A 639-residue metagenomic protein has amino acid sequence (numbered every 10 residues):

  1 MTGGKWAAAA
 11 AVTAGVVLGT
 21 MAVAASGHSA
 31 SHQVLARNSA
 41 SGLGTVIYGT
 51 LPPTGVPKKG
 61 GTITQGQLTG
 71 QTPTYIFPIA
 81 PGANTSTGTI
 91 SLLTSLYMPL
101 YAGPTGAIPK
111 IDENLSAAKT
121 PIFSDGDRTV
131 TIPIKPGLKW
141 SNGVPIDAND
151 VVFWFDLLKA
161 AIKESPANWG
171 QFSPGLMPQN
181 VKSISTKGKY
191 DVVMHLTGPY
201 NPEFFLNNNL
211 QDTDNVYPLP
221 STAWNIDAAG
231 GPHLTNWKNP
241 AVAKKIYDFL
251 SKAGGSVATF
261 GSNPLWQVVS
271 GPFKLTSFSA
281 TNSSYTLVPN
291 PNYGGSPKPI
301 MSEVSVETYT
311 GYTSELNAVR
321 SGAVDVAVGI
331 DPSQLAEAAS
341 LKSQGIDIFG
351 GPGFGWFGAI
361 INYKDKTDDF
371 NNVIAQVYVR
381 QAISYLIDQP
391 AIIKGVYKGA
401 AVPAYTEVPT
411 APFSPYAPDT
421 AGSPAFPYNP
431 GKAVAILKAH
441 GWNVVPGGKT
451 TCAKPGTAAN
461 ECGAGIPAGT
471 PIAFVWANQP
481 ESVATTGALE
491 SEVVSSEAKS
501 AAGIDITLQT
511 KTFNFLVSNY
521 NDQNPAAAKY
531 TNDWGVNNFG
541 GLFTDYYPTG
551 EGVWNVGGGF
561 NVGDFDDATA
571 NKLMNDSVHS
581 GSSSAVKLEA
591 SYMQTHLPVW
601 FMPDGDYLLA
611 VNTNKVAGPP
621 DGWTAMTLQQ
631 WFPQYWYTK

Functional and structural regions predicted by a protein language model:
N38, V611-K639: Long beta-strand-rich cores associated with HINT superfamily self-processing modules
G44-I47, G61-D125, V268: N-terminal lobe/hinge region of extracytoplasmic solute-binding protein
Q65, G143, V319, V324-V328 (+4 more regions): Periplasmic binding protein-like
K119-P166, V193-H195, E315-A318, V373-A375 (+1 more regions): Aromatic- and charge-enriched surface segment that lines or borders ligand/interaction sites
K135, F260-P264, L287-E337, S491: Ligand-site clamp/hinge motif
Q171-L250: Surface-exposed binding/hinge segments that line and control ligand-binding clefts or catalytic entry sites
E203, N207, V269, K394 (+2 more regions): Bilobed periplasmic-binding protein-like "clamshell/Venus-flytrap" ligand-binding domains
T286-P291, I374-S496: Append "and occasionally in soluble cytosolic enzymes with long acidic Gly/Pro-rich linkers
